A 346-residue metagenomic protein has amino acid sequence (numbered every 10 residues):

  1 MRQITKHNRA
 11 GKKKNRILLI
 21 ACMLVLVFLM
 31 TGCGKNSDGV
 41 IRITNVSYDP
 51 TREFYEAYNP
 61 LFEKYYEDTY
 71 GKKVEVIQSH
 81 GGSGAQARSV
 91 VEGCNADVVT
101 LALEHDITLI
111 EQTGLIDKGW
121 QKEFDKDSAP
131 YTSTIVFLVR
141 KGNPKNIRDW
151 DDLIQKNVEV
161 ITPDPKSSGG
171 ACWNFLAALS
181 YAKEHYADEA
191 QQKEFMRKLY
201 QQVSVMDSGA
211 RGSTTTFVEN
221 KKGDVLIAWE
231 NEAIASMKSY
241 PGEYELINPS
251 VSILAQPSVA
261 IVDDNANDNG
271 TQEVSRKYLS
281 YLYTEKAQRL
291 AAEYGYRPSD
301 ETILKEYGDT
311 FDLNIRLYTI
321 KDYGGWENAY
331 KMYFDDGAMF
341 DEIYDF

Functional and structural regions predicted by a protein language model:
I4-I20: Bacterial N-terminal signal peptides that target proteins for export
L29-G32: C-terminal motif of bacterial Sec signal peptides marking the signal peptidase cleavage site
N36-S167, N314, Y344-D345: N-terminal segment of the mature folded domain
V46-Y48, V139-K141, E159-H185, L199-V203 (+1 more regions): Short beta-strand->loop
A129-T134, M196-Y200, D207-S208, S239-Q272 (+1 more regions): Periplasmic-binding protein-like
G142-R148, S167, S180-D188, N265-E273: Short helix-loop capping/hinge motifs at secondary-structure junctions, enriched in acidic/polar residues
H185-S250: Ligand-binding pocket segment of bilobal, Venus flytrap-like solute-binding proteins
A266-F346: Extracellular/periplasmic juxtamembrane helices and adjacent flexible linkers that interface with membrane partners
